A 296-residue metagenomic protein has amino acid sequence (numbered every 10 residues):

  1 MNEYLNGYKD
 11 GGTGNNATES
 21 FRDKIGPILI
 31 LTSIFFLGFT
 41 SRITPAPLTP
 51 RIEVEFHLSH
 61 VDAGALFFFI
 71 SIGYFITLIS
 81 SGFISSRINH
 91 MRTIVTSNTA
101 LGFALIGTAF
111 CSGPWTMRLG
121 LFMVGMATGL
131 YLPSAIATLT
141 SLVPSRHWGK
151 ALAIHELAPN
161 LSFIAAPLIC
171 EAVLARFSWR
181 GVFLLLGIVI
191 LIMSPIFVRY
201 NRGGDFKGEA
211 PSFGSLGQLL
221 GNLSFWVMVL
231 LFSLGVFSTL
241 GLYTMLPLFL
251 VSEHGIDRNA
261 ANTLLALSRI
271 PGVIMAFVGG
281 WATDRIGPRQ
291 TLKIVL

Functional and structural regions predicted by a protein language model:
G12-F21, R202-M228: Juxtamembrane intracellular "pre-TM" segments in multi-pass secondary transporters
S33-L58, L242-P247: Extracytoplasmic
I43, S71-I79, F163-I164, R269-V273 (+1 more regions): Residue-level signature of mid-helix packing/kink "hotspots" within the transmembrane helices of 12-pass Major
P45-A46, S224-R269: Extracytoplasmic gate region of multi-pass secondary transporters
H57, N89, F110-W115, G287: Helix-breaking motifs and short loop linkers at transmembrane-helix boundaries and internal kinks in secondary membrane
I76-S112: Conserved MFS/SLC helix-loop-helix module at the cytosolic interface between two early adjacent transmembrane helices
G120-A158: Cytoplasmic helix-loop-helix junction between adjacent transmembrane helices in 12-TM secondary transporters
H155-V198: Helix-loop-helix hairpin linking two adjacent transmembrane segments in secondary transporters
